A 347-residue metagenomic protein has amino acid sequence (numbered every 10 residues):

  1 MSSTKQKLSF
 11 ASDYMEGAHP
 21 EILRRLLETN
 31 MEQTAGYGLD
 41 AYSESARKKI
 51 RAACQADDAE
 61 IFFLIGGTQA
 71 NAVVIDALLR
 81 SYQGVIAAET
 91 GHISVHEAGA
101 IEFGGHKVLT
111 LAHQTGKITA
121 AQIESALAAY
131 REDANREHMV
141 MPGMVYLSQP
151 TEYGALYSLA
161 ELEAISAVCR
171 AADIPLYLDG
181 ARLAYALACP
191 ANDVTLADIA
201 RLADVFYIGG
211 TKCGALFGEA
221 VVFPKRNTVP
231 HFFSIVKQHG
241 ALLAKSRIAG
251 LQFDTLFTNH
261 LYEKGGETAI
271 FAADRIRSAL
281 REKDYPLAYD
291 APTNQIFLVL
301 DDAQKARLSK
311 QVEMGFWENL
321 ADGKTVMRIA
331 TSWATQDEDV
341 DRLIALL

Functional and structural regions predicted by a protein language model:
H19-G67, E89-S94, A100: Conserved N-terminal alpha-helix of the aminotransferase class I/II PLP-enzyme fold
A77-V95, E124: Conserved PLP-anchoring active-site segment centered on the Schiff-base-forming lysine
S81-Y82, D274-L347: Conserved C-terminal alpha-helix-loop-beta "cap" of PLP-dependent enzymes that closes/shapes the active-site mouth
G105-G143, L147-P150, Y157-A164: PLP-dependent aminotransferase-class I/II
V108-L109, L176-L178, L287, M314: Hydrophobic beta-strand scaffold residues
Q114-T115, M141-P142, S148, L156 (+2 more regions): Active-site C-terminal subdomain of aminotransferase-like
Y157-C189: Catalytic PLP-binding core of fold-type I/II PLP enzymes
